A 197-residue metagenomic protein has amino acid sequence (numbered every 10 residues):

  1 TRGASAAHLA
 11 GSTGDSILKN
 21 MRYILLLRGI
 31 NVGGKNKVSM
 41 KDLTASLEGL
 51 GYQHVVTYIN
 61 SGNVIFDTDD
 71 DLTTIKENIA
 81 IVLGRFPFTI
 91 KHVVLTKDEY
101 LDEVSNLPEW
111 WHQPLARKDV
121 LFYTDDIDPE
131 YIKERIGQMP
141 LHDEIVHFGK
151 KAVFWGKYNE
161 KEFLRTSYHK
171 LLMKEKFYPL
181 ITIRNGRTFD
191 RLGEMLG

Functional and structural regions predicted by a protein language model:
T1-H8: Short linear segments in intrinsically disordered or otherwise low-structure-confidence regions
G11-S12, W111: A generic alpha-helix propensity feature with a strong bias for hydrophobic helices
M21-S61, I65-G197: Surface-exposed, charge/polar-rich loops and edge strands
